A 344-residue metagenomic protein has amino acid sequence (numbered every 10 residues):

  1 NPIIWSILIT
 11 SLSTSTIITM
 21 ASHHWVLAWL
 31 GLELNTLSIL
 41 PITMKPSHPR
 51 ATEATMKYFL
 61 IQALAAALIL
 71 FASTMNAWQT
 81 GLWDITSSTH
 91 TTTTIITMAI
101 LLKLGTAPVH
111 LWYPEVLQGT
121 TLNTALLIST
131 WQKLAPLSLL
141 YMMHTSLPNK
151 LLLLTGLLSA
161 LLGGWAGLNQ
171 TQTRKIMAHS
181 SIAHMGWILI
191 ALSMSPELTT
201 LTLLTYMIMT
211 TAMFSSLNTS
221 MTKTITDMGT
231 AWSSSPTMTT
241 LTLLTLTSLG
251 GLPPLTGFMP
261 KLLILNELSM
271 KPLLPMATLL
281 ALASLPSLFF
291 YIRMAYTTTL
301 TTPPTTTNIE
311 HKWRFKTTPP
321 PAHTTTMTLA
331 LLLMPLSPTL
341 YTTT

Functional and structural regions predicted by a protein language model:
N1-T344: Core, highly hydrophobic multi-pass alpha-helical transmembrane subunits of bioenergetic inner membranes
